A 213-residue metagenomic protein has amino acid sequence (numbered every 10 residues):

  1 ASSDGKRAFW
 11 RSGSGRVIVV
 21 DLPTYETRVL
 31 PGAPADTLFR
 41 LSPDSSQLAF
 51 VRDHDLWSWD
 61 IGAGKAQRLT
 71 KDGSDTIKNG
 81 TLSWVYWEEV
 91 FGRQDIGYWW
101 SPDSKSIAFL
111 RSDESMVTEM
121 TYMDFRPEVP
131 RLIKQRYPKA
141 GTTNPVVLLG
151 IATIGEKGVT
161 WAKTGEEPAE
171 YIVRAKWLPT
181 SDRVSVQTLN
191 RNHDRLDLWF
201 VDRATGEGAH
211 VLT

Functional and structural regions predicted by a protein language model:
S2, S42-D44, S101, L178: Structural WD40 beta-propeller signal
A8, S45-L48, S104-I107, D182-V186: Hydrophobic beta-strand positions that form the internal "hydrophobic ladder" of WD40/Gbeta-like beta-propeller blades
G13-W57, A63-G97: Asp-box/WD-like beta-propeller blade repeats and closely related beta-sheet repeat scaffolds
S14-V19, D53-W57, M116-M123, V146-L148 (+1 more regions): Structural motif
D21-Y25, I61-G64, T153-K157, D202-G206: Short loop/turn segments that connect beta-strands within beta-propeller blades
L30-P34, E89, K163-E167, L212-T213: Surface loop/turn motifs at the tips and blade-to-blade linkers of beta-strand repeat domains
L69-W99, S106-T164: Predominantly five- to eight-bladed beta-propeller fold
S185-T213: Extended hydrophobic/aromatic segments used for targeting, binding, or gating
